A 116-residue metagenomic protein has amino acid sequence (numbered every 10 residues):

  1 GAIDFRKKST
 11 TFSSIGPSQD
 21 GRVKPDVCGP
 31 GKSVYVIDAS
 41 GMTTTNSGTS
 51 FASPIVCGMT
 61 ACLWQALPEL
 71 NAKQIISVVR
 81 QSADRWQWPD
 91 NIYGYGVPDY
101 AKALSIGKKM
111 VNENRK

Functional and structural regions predicted by a protein language model:
G1-D38, R80-A83: Catalytic-core segments of hydrolase enzymes
K7, R22, P54, Y100-K102: Residues at secondary-structure transition points
T11, D26, G58, C62 (+2 more regions): Alpha-helical scaffold segments in soluble metabolic enzymes
I15-P17, M42-T44, T49, E113-R115: Short intrinsically disordered coil segments
G16, N71, V97-D99, L104: Generic alpha-helical secondary structure signal
D20, C62, P98-Y100, V111: Intrinsically disordered, low-complexity, compositionally biased regions/tails
G31-Y93, V97: Hydrolase catalytic cores
K102-K116: Secreted peptidase-domain scaffold signal
